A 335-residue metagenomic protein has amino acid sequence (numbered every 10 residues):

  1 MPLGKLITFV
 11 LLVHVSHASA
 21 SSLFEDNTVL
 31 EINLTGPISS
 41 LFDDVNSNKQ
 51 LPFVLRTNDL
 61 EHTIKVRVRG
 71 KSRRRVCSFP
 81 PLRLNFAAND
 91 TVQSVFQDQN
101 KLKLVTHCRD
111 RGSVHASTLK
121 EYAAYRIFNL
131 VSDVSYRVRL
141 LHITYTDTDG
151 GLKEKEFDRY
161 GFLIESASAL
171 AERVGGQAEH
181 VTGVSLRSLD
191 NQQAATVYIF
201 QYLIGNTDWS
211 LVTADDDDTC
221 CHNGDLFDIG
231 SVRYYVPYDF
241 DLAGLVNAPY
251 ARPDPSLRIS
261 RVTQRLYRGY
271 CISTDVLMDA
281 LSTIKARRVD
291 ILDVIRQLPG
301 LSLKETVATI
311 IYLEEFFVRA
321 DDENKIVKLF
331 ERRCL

Functional and structural regions predicted by a protein language model:
M1-P2: N-terminal secretory signal peptides that target proteins for export/translocation
K5-V15: Sec-dependent N-terminal signal peptides
S19-L335: Phosphate/dinucleotide-binding and metal-coordinating scaffold of catalytic cores in nucleotide-dependent enzymes
